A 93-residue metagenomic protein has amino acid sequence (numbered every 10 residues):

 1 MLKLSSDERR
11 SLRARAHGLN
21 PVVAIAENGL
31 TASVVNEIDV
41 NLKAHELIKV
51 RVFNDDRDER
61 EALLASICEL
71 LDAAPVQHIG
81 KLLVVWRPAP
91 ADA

Functional and structural regions predicted by a protein language model:
M1-A93: Positively charged, polar, low-complexity stretches
